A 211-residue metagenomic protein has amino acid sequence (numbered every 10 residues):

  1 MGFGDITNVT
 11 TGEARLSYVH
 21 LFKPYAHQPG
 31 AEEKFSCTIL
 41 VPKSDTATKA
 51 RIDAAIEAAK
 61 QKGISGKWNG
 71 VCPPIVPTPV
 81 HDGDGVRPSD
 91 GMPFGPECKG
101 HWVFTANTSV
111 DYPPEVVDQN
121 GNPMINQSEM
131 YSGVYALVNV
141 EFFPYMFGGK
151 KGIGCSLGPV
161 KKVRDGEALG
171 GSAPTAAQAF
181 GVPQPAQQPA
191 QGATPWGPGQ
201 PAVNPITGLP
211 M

Functional and structural regions predicted by a protein language model:
M1-D5, E167-M211: Acidic, gly/ser/pro-rich intrinsically disordered tails
M1-T105: OB-fold ssDNA-binding interfaces and closely related basic DNA-contact patches used across DNA replication/repair
V41-K43, F142-P144, R164: Beta-strand elements of well-folded, non-transmembrane domains
R87-P88, D118, N126, N204: Acidic surface patches and DE-rich sequence motifs
T105-Q119: Short, basic/aromatic beta-hairpin or loop at an interaction surface
E115-A136, F143-I153: Exposed beta-sheet edge/beta-hairpin loop segments within beta-rich domains
F147-E167: OB-fold/S1-family single-stranded nucleic acid-binding modules
